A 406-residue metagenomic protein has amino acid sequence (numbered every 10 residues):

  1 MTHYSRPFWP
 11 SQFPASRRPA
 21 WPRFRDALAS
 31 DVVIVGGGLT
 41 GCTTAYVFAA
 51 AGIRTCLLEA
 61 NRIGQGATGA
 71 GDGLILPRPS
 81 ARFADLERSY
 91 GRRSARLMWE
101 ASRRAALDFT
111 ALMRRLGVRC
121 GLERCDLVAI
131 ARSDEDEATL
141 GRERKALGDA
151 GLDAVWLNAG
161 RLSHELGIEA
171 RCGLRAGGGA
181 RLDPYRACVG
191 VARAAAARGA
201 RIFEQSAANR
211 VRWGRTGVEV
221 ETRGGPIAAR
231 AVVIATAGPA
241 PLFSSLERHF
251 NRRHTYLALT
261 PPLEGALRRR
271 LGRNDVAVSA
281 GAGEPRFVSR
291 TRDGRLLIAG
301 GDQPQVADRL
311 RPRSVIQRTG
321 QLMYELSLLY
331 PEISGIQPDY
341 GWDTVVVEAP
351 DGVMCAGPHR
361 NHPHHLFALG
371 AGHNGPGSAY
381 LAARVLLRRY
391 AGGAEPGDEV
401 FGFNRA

Functional and structural regions predicted by a protein language model:
M1-V32: Extreme N-terminal leader/targeting segments of oxidoreductases
V32-L57: N-terminal Rossmann-like FAD-binding beta1-loop-alpha1 element of flavoenzymes
A50-A70: Glycine-rich FAD pyrophosphate-binding loop
G69-D72, G179, P241-L242, G281-G283 (+2 more regions): Glycine-rich phosphate/pyrophosphate-binding beta-alpha loops
L86-A194: Rossmann-like flavin
A146, A170-R230: Helical element adjacent to the flavin cofactor pocket in flavoenzyme catalytic cores
R210-T291: Flavin-dependent oxidoreductases
V306-P312, T319, Y324-A406: C-terminal catalytic lobe of FAD-dependent flavoproteins
